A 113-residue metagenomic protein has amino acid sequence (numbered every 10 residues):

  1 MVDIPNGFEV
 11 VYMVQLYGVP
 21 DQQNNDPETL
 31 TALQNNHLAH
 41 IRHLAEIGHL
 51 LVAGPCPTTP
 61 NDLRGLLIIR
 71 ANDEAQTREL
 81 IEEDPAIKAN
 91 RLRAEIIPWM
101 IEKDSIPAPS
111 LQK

Functional and structural regions predicted by a protein language model:
M1-K113: Conserved, structured core segments of small domains
